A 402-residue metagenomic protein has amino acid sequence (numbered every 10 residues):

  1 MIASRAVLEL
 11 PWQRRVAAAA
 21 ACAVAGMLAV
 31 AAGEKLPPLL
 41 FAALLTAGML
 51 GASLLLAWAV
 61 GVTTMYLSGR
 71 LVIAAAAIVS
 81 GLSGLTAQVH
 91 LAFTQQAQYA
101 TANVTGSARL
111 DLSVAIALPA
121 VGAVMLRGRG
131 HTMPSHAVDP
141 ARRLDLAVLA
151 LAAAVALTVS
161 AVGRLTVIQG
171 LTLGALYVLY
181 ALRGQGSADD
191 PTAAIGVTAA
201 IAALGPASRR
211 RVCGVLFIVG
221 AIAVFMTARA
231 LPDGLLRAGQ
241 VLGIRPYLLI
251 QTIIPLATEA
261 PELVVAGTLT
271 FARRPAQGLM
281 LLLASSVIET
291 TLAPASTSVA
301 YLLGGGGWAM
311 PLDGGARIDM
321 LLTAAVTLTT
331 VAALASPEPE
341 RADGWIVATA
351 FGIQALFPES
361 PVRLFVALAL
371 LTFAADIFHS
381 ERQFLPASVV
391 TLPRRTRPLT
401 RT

Functional and structural regions predicted by a protein language model:
M1-T402: Hydrophobic alpha-helical segments, chiefly the membrane-spanning helices and signal/signal-anchor peptides
